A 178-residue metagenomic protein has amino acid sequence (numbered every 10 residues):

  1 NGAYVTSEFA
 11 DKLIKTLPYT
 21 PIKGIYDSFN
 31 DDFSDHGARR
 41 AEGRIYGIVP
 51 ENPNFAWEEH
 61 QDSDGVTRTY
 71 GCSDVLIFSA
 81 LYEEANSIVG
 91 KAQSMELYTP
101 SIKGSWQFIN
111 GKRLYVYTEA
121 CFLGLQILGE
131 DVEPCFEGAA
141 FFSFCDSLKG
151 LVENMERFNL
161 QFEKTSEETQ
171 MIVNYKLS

Functional and structural regions predicted by a protein language model:
N1-M171, Y175-K176: Signature of dsDNA virion morphogenesis modules
